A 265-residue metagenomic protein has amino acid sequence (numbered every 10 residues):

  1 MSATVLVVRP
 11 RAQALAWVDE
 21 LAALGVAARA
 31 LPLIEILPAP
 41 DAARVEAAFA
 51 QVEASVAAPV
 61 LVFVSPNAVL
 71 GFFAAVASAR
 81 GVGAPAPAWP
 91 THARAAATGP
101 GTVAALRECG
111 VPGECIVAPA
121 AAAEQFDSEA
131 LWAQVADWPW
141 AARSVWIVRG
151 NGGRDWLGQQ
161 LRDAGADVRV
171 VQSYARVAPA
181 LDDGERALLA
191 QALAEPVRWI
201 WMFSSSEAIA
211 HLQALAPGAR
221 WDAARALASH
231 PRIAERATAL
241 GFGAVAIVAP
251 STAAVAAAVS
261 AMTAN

Functional and structural regions predicted by a protein language model:
M1-N265: Conserved beta-alpha
